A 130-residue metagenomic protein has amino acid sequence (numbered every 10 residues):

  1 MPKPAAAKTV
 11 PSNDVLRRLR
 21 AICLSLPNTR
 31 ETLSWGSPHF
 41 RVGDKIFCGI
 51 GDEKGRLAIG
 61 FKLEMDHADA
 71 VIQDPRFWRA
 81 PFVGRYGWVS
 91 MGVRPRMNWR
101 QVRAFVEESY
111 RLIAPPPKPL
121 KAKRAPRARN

Functional and structural regions predicted by a protein language model:
M1-N130: Charge-dense, helix-prone N-terminal extensions
